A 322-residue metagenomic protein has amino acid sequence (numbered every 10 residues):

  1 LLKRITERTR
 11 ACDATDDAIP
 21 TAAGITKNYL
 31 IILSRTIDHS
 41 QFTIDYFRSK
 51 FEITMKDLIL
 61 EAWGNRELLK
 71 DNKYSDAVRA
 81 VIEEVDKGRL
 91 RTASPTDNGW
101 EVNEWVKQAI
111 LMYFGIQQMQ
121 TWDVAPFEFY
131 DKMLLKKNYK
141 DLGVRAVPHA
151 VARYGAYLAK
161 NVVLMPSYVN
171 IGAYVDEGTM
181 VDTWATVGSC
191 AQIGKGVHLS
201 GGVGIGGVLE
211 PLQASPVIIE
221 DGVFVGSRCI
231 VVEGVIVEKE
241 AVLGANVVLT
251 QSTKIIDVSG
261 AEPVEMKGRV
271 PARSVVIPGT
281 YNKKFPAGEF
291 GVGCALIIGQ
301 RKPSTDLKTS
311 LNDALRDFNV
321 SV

Functional and structural regions predicted by a protein language model:
L2, T6-E7, D16-A18: Ser/Thr/Pro/Gly-rich low-complexity, intrinsically disordered segments
L2-K3, I31-S34, K70: Compositionally biased amphipathic helical and low-complexity segments enriched in hydrophobic
P20, T26-I53: Short, basic, low-complexity termini and linkers enriched in Ser/Thr/Gly/Pro that act as targeting/leader peptides
L30, N72, S94-P95, G234 (+1 more regions): Residue-level detector of family-conserved "landmark" positions at structurally sensitive sites
F51-R145, R273, P278-V322: Terminal amphipathic alpha-helical/low-complexity segments used for targeting or macromolecular assembly
V144-K284, I297: Structural signal for interior beta-strand "rungs" in well-ordered beta-sheet cores of soluble enzyme domains
